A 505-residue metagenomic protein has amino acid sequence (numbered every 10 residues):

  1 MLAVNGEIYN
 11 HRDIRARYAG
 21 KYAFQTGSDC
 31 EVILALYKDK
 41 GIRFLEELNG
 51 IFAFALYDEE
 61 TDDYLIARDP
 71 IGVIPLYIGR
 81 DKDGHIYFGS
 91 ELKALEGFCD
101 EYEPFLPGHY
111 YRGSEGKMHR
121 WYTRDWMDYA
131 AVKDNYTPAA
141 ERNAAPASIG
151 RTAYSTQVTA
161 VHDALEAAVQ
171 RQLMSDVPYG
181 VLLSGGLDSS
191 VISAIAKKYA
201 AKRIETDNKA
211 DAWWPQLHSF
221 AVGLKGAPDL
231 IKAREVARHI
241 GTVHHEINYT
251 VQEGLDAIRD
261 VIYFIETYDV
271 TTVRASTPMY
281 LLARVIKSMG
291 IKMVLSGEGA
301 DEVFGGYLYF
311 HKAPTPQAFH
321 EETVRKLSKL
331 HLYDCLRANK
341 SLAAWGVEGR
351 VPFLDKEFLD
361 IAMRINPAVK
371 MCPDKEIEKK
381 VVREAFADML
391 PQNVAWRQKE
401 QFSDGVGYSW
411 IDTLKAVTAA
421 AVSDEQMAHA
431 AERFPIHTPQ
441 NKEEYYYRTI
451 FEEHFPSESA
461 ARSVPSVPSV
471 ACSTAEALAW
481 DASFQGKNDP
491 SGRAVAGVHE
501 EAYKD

Functional and structural regions predicted by a protein language model:
M1-T267: Cysteine-centered catalytic environments shared across enzyme families
T26-D29, L48, Q157, V161 (+9 more regions): Hydrophobic (often cysteine-bearing) scaffold residues that line and stabilize catalytic clefts of nucleotide/cofactor
L34-A35, S190-A194, Y280-R284, G305 (+1 more regions): Short, hydrophobic alpha-helix immediately C-terminal to the catalytic nucleophile
A55, D269-L282, V324-L327, V422-A428: Short, basic, helix/turn surface patches
A144-A147, T152, S288-L295, P314 (+1 more regions): Adenosyl-5′-phosphate
V158, V222-A283, Y309-A318, K340-S341 (+2 more regions): ATP-dependent adenylate-handling ligase core
G185, S189, A212, G226-D229 (+11 more regions): Active-site-proximal structural scaffolding
I291-D301, Y307: Short acidic/histidine-rich active-site segments
